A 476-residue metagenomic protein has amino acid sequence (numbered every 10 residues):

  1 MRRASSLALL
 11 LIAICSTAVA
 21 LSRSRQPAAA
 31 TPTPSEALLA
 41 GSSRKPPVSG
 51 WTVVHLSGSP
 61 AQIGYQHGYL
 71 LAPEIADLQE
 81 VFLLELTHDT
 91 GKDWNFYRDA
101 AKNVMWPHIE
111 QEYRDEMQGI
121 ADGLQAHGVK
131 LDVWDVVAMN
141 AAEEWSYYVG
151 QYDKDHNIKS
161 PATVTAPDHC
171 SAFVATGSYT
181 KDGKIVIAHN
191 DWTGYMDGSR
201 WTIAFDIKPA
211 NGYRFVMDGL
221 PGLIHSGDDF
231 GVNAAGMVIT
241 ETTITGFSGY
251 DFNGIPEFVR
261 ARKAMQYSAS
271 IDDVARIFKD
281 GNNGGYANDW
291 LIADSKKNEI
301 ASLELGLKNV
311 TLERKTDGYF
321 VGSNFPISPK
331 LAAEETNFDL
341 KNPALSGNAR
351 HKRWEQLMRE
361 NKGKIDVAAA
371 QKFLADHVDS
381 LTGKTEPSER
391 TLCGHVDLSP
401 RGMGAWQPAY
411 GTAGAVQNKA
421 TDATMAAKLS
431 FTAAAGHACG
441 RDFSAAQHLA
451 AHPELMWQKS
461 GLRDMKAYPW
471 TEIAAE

Functional and structural regions predicted by a protein language model:
M1-A8: Bacterial N-terminal signal peptides that target proteins for export
S5, D89-T90, F247-F252, A344: A short, ordered amphipathic alpha-helix with a cationic face
A8-S16: Bacterial N-terminal signal peptides
L10, G183, G236, K297-N298: Detector for glycine-centered tight turns/loop "hinges" at secondary-structure junctions
S16-A18, A420: N-terminal regions of proteins, emphasizing targeting and processing segments when present
A18-A30: Signal peptide processing junction and immediate N-terminal pro/mature segment of secreted/exported proteins
P32-H169, D182, M196, V259 (+1 more regions): C-terminus-biased signal that marks the final domain/tail of proteins
A141-Y267, I271-R276, G285: Internal mixed beta-strand/loop scaffold within catalytic domains of large alpha/beta enzymes
